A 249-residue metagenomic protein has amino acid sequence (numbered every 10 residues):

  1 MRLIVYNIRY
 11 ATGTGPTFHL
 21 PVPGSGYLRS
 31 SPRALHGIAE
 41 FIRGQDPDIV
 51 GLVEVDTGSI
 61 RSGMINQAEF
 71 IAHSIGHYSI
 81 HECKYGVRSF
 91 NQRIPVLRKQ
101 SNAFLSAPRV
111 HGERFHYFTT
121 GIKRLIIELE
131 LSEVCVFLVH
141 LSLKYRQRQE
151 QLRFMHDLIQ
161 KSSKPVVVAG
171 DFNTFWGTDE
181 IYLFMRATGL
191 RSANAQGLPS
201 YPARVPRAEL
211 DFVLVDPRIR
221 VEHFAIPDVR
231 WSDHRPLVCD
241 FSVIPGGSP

Functional and structural regions predicted by a protein language model:
M1-I4, T12, S106-H111, I122-L138 (+1 more regions): Beta-strand-turn-beta hairpins that frame and shape the catalytic cleft of phosphate-ester-processing enzymes
M1-S74, H81-S89, P245-P249: N-terminal, active-site-proximal structural segment of metallo-dependent hydrolase catalytic domains
N7-I8, V55, L141, D171-F172 (+1 more regions): Active-site metal-binding loops of divalent metal-dependent hydrolases
G13-H19, M64-I65, N91-I94, I126 (+3 more regions): Short aromatic-enriched loop/helix-cap "lid" or pocket-rim segments at secondary-structure transitions that line
S25-S31, H116-Y117, S142-R146: Short, flexible loop segments at the rims of nucleotide/cofactor-binding pockets, characterized by
R29-G37, G63, G121, Q147-F154 (+2 more regions): Soluble or luminal CAZymes and related metallo-dependent hydrolases
E54-E133, A225-D228: Structured beta-strand-rich core segments of catalytic domains in phosphoester-bond hydrolases
V110, F115-Y117, E130, Q147-E150 (+2 more regions): Metal-dependent phosphoester-hydrolase catalytic domains
